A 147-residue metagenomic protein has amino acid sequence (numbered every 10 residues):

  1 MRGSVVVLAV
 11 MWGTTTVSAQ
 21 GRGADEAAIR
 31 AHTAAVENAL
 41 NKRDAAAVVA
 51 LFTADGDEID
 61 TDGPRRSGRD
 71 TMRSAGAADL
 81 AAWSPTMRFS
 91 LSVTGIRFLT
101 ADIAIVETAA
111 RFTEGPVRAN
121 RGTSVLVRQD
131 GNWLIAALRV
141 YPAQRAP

Functional and structural regions predicted by a protein language model:
S4-T15: Bacterial N-terminal signal peptides
G13-A54, D70, R145-P147: Short, low-complexity N-terminal intrinsically disordered segments enriched in polar/charged residues
A47, D57, A104-I105, L134: General beta-strand recognition
F52, D62-G63, G95, T108-F112 (+2 more regions): A mature extracytoplasmic/lumenal domain signature
D57-S67, L80-P85: A short gly/proline-enriched turn/hairpin at secondary-structure junctions
T71-A119: Surface-exposed, charged secondary-structure patches
A119-A146: Short beta-strand edge/turn micro-motifs at domain boundaries
